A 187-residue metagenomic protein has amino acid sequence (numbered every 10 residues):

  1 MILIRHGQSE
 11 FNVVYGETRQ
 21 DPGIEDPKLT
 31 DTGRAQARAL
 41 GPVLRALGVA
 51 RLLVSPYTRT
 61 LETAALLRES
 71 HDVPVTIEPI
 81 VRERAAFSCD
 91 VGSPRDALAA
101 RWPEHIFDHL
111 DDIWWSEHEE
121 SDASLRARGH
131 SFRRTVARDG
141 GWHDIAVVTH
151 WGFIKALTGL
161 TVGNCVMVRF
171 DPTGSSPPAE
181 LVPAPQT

Functional and structural regions predicted by a protein language model:
M1, E83-E104, G140-H143, K155-T187: Acidic, low-complexity terminal tails and accessory targeting/binding regions of phosphate-metabolizing enzymes
M1-I4, L53, H143-F153: Beta-strand elements within well-structured catalytic alpha/beta cores of enzymes that handle phosphate/sulfate esters
I2-I77, R101, C165: Active-site-proximal alpha-helix that buttresses catalytic centers in soluble enzyme cores
S9, F153-I154: Short active-site segment of divalent metal-dependent hydrolases/proteases that encodes the spacing between
V13-V14, T18, G23-K28, S70-R128: Phosphate-handling substructures
A37, G129-R133, W151: Short amphipathic alpha-helical/adjacent loop interface patches that line ligand and macromolecule-binding sites
R45-G48, V136-H143: Glycine-rich phosphate-binding loop signature in dinucleotide/nucleotide-binding domains
Y57, W115, H150, V162: Flexible loop residues that form catalytic and substrate-binding hotspots at small-molecule/glycan-binding clefts
